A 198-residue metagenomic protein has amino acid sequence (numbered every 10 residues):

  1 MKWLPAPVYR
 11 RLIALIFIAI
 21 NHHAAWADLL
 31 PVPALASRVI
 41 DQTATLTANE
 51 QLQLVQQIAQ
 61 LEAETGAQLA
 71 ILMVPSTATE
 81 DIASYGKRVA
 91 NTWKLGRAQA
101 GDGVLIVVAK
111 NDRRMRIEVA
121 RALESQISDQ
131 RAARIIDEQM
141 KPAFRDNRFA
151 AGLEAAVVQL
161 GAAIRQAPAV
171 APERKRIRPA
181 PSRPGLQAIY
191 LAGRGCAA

Functional and structural regions predicted by a protein language model:
M1-I13: Bacterial N-terminal signal peptides that target proteins for export
P5-P7, I18, N147: Hydrophobic alpha-helical context, especially transmembrane and signal-peptide helices
A6-P7, H22, A34: General helical secondary-structure elements
R10-R11, R183, R194: Basic polycationic patches enriched in arginine
R11-A24: Bacterial N-terminal signal peptides
W26-L191: Folded, non-transmembrane soluble domains that reside on the lumenal/extracytoplasmic side of membranes
Y190-A198: Single-pass alpha-helical transmembrane signal-anchor segments
